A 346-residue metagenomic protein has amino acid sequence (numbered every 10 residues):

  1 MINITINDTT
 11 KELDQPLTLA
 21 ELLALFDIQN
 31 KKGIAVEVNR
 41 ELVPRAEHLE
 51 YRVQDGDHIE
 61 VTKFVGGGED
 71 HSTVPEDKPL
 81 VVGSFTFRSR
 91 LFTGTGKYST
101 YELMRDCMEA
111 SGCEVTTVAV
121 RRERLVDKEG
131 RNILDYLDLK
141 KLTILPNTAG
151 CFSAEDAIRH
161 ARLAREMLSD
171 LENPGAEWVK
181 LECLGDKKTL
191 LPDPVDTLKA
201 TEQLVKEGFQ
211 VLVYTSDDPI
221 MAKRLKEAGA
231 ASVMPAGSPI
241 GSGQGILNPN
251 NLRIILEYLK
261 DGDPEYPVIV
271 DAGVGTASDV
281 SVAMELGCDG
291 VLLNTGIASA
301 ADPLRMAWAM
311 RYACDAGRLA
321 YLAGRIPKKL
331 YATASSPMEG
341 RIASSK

Functional and structural regions predicted by a protein language model:
M1-S72: Ubiquitin-like/PB1-type beta-grasp interaction modules and other compact soluble beta-rich domains
T10, S89-F92, F209-V211: Short active-site oxyanion
T10-E12, L42, P79-V81, T86-F87: Short, solvent-exposed loop/turn motifs
E12, R88-R90, T100-L103: Short N-terminal binding/cap micro-motifs at the start of the first secondary-structure element
V74-D77: Long, charge-rich, low-complexity intrinsically disordered regions
P79-V82, K97-V115, D127-L139, T143 (+5 more regions): Alpha/beta enzyme core
V115-R122: A short beta-strand-loop structural module common to alpha/beta enzyme folds
